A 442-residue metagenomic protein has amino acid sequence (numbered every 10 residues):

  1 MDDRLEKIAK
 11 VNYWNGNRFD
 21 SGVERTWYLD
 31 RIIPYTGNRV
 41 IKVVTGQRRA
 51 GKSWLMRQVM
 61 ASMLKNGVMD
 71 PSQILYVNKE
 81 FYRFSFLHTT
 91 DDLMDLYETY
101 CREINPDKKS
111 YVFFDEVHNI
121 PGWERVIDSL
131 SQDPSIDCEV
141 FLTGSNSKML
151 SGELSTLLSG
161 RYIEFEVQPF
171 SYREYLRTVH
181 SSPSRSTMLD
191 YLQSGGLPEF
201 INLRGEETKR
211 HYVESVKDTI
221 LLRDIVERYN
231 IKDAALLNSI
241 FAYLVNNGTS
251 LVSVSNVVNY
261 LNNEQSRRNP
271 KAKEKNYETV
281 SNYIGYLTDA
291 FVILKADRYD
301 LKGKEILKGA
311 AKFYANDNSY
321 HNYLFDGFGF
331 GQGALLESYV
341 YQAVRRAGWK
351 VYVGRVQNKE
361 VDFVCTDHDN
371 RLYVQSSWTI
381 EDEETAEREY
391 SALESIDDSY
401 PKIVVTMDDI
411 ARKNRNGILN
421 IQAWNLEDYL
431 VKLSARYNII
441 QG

Functional and structural regions predicted by a protein language model:
M1-N38, G285, G442: A short, basic N-terminal segment
D2-I8, S145-S147, S151-L251, S255: Interdomain motor-coupling "hinge/lid" segment immediately C-terminal to the ATP-binding subdomain of NTP-driven enzymes
V44: Hydrophobic anchor at the beta1->P-loop junction of P-loop NTPases
S53: Walker A/P-loop
Q73, G205-N370: Accessory nucleic acid-recognition modules appended to NTPase machines
Y76-D107: Short glycine-rich substrate-engagement loop in P-loop NTPases that contacts/grips substrate
E124-F141: Conserved catalytic/switch belt of AAA+ P-loop NTPases
D409-G442: Domain-level recognition of nuclease-like catalytic cores that cleave nucleotide substrates
